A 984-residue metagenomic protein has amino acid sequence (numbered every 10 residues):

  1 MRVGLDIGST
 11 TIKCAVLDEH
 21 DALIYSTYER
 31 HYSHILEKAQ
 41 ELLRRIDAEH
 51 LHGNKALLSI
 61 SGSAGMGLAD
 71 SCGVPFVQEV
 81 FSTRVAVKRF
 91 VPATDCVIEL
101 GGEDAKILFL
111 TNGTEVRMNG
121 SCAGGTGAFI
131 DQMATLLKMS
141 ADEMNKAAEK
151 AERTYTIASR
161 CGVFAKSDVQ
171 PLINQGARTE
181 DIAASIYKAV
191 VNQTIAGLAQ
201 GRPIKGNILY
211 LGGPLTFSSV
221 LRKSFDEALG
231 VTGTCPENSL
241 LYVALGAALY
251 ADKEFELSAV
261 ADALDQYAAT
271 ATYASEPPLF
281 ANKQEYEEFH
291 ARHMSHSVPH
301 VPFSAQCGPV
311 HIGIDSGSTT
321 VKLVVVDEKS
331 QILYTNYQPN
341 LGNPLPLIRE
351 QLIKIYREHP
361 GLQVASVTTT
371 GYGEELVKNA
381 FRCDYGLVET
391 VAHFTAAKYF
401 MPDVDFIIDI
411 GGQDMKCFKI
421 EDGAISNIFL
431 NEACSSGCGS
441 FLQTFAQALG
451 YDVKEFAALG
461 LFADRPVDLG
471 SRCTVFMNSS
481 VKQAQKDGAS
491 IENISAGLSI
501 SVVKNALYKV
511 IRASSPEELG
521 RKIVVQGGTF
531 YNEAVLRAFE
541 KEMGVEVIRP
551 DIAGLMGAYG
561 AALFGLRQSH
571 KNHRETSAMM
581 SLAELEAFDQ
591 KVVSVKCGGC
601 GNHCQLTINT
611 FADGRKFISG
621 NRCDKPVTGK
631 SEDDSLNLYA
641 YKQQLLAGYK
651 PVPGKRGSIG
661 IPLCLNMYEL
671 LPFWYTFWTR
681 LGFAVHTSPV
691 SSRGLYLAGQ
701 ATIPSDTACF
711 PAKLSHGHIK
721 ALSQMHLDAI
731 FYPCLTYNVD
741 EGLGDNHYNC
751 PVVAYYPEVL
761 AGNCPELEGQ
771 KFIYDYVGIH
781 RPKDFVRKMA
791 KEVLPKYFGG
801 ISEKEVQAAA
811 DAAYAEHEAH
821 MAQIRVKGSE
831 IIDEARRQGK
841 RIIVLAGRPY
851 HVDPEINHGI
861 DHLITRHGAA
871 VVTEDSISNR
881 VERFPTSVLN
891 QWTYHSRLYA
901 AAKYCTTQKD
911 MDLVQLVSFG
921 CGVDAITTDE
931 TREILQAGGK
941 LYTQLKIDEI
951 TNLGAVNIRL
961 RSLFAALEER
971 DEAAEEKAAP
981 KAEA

Functional and structural regions predicted by a protein language model:
M1-H20, T94-T111, P302-L333, V404-I420 (+2 more regions): Gly/Thr-rich phosphate-binding beta-strand-loop-beta motif of the actin/hexokinase/Hsp70
G4-R45, E115-V116, G120, I314-K354 (+2 more regions): Short glycine-rich, Thr/Ser-proximal phosphate-binding strand/loop in the N-terminal lobe of ATP-dependent enzymes
H34-I35, N112-R153, L240-V243, L249-K253 (+9 more regions): Glycine-rich phosphate-binding loop plus the immediately following alpha-helix
A64, L198-A228, S239-V243, T370-G373 (+5 more regions): Glycine-rich phosphate-binding loops at beta-strand->alpha-helix junctions
F76-V80, D226-L245, D384-V391, E540-Y559 (+3 more regions): Conserved phosphate-binding/catalytic loops in two-lobed NTP-binding clefts
N119, A123-I130, C434-L442, L449 (+2 more regions): An N-terminal assembly and electron-transfer interface module characteristic of large anaerobic redox and radical
G127-Q132, E237-A271, T395, G439-T444 (+2 more regions): Glycine-rich phosphate-binding/hydrolytic loop that grips phosphoryl groups
I182-G206, A247, A291-H300, G497-G520 (+1 more regions): Phosphate/ATP-binding catalytic cores across multiple sugar-kinase/actin-like superfamilies, primarily ASKHA
